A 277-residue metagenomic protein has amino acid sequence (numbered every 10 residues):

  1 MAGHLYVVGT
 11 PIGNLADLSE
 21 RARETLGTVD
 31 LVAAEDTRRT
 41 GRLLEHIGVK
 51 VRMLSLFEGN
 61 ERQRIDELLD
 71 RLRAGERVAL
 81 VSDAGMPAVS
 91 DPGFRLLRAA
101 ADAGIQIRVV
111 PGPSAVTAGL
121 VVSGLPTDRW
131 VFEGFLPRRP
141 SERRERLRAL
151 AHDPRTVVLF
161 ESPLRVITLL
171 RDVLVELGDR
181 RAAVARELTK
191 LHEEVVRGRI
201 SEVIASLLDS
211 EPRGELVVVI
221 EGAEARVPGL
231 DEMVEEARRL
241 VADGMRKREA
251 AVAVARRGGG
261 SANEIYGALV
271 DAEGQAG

Functional and structural regions predicted by a protein language model:
M1-E58: Glycine-rich, flexible N-terminal cofactor/catalytic loop recognition
A2, R77, T156, P163-G277: A contiguous loop/helix-start segment that scaffolds small-molecule binding in enzyme catalytic cores
H4-V8, G75-S82, W130, R155-L159 (+1 more regions): Generic beta-sheet signal
L26-V32, G104-R108, T156-V157: Short active-site oxyanion
A34, V109-G112, L159, V184: General beta-strand structural signal in soluble alpha/beta enzymes
S55-Q63, L136-P140: Conserved helicase motor
R73-A118, L164-T168: A glycine-rich beta-strand to alpha-helix segment that forms a phosphate/ribose-binding loop at ligand/cofactor sites
R95-D153: Class I SAM-dependent methyltransferase SAM-binding "motif I" and its flanking Rossmann-like core
